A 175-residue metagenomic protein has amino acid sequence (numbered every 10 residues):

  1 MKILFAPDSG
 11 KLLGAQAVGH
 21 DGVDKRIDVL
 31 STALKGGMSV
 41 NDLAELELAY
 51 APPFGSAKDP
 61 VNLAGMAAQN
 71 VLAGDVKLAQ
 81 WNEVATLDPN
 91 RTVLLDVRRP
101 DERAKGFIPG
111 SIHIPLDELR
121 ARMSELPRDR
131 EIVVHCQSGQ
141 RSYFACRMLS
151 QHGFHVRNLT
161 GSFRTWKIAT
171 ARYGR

Functional and structural regions predicted by a protein language model:
M1-G74: Flexible, glycine-rich terminal cap/loop adjacent to redox cofactors in electron-transfer oxidoreductases
N41-V93, R99-V133, Q137-R175: Rhodanese-like catalytic fold shared by cysteine-dependent sulfurtransferases and DSP/PTP-type phosphatases
